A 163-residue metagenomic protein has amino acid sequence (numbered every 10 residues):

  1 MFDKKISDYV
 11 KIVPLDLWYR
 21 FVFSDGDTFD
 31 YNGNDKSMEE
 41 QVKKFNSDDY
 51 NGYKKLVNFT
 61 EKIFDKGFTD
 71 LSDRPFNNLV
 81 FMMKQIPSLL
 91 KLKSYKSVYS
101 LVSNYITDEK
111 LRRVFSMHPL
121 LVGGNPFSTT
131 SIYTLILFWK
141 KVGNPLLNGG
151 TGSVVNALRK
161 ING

Functional and structural regions predicted by a protein language model:
M1, S37, S97, S153 (+1 more regions): Short Gly/charged-rich anion-binding patches and loops
M1-W18, I106: N-terminal FAD cofactor-binding segment of flavoenzymes
S7-Y9, W18, R112, M117-H118 (+3 more regions): Generic secondary-structure boundary/loop-capping signal
I12-P14, D35, Y95, T151: Generic structural signal for well-ordered secondary structure
R20-V22: Residue-level detector of beta-strand face positions
S24-S128: Rossmann-like flavin
K93, T134-G163: Helical element adjacent to the flavin cofactor pocket in flavoenzyme catalytic cores
